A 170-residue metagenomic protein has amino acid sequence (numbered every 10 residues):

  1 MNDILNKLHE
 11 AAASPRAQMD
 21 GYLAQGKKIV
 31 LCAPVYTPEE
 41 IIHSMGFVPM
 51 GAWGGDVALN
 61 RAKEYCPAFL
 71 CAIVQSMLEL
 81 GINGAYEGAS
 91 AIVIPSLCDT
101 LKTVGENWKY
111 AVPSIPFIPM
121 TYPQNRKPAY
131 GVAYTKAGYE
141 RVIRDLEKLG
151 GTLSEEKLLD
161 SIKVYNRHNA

Functional and structural regions predicted by a protein language model:
M1-A170: An N-terminal assembly and electron-transfer interface module characteristic of large anaerobic redox and radical
